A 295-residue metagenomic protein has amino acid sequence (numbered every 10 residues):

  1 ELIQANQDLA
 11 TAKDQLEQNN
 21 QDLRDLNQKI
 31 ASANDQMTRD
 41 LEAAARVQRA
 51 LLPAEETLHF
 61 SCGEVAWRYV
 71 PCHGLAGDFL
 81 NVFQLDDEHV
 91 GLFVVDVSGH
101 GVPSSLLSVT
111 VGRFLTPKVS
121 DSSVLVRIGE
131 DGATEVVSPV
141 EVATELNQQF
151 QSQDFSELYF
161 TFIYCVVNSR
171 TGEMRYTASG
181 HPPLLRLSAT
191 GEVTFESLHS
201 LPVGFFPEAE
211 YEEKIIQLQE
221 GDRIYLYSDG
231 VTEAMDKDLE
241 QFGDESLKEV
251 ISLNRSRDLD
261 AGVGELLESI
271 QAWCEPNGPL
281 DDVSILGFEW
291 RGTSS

Functional and structural regions predicted by a protein language model:
E1-K13: N-terminal membrane insertion elements
L2, L16, L26-N27, G230 (+1 more regions): Generic signal for short, ordered secondary-structure residues within or immediately flanking folded domains
I3, G101-L106, A234-M235: Charged alpha-helical signal-transmission linkers that cap and connect PAS-family sensory domains
A5, T38-E42, V102, V137 (+4 more regions): Residue-level detector of secondary-structure boundary/capping sites
D8, D22, S32-A33, D131-G132 (+3 more regions): Residue-level detector of alpha-helix boundaries and kinks
D14-Y225, E275-S295: … and, occasionally, acidic/histidine-rich disordered N-termini of signaling adaptors
K214-L226, V231-S295: C-terminal catalytic subdomain
